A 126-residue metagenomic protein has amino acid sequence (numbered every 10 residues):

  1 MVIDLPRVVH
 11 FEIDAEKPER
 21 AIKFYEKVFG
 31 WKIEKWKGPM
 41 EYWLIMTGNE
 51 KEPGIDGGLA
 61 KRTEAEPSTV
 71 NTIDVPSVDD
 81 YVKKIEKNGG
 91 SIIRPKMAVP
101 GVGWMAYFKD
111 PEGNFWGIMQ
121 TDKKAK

Functional and structural regions predicted by a protein language model:
M1-I22, S68-N71, T121-K126: N-terminal beta-strand motif that seeds the catalytic metal site of vicinal oxygen chelate
V9, E34, I93-R94: A short, local hydrophobic-aromatic micro-motif
E16-P18, N71-F115: Vicinal oxygen chelate
Y25: Catalytic core of tubulin tyrosine ligase-like
W31-S68, F115-Q120: Conserved short beta-strand elements that form part of the metal-binding/catalytic scaffold of enzyme active sites
W36-E41, A98, A125-K126: Short glycine/proline-centered loop/turn elements that form peptide/ligand docking sites
